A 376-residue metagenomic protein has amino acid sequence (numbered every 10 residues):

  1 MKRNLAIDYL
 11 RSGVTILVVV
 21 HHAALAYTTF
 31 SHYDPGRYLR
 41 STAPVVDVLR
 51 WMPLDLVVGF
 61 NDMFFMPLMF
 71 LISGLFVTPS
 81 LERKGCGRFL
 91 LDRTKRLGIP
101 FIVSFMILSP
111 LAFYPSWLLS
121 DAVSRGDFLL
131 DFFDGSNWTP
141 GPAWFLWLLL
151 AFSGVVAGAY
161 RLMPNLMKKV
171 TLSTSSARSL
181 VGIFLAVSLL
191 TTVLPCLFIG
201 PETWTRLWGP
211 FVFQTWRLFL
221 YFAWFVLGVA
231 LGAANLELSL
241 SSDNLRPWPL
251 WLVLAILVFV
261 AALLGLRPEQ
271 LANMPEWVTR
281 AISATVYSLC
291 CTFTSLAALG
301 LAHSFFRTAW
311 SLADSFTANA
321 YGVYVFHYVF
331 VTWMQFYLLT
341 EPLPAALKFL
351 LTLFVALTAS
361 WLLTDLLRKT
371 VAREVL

Functional and structural regions predicted by a protein language model:
M1-L376: Alpha-helical transmembrane segments and their immediate juxtamembrane cytosolic regions
